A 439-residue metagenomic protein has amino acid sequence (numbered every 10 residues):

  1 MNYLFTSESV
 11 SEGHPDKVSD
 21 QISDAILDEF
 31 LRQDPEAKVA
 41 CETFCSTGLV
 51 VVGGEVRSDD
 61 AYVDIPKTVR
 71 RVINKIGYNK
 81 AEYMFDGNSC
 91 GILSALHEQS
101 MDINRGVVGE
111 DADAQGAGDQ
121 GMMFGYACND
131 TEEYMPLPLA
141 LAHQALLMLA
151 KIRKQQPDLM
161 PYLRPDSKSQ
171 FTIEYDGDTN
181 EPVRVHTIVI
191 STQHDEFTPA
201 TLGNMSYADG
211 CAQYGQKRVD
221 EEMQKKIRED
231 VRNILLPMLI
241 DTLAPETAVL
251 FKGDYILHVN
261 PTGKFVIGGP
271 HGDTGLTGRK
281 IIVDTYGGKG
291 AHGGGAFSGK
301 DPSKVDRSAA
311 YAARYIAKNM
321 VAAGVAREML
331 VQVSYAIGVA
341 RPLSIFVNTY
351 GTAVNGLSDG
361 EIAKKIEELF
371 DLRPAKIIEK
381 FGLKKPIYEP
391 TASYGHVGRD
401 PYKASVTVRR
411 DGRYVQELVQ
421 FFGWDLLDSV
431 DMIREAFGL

Functional and structural regions predicted by a protein language model:
M1-A40, V430-A436: N-terminal, positively charged regions that mediate nucleic acid binding
T6, K67, R71-V266, S393 (+4 more regions): Glycine-rich, mobile lid/loop segments that gate access to catalytic sites or pores
E8-V10, H14-S19, Q115-T131, V266-A291 (+2 more regions): Conserved phosphate/anionic-ligand binding catalytic regions in large, soluble enzymes, centered on
E12-L31, D130-A150, K300-G324: Alpha-helical support elements that line or immediately flank enzyme active sites and cofactor-binding pockets
V39-C41, S167-I173, Y255-V259, V325-A336: A short glycine-rich, hydrophobically flanked beta-strand micro-motif that places a catalytic Asp/Glu for divalent metal
A40-S58, I337-R341: Short, charge-patterned binding micro-sites
S46, A326-E328, Y335-L439: Internal helix-turn-beta structural module
R279-I281, Y286-L330, R341-N348: C-terminal catalytic subdomain
